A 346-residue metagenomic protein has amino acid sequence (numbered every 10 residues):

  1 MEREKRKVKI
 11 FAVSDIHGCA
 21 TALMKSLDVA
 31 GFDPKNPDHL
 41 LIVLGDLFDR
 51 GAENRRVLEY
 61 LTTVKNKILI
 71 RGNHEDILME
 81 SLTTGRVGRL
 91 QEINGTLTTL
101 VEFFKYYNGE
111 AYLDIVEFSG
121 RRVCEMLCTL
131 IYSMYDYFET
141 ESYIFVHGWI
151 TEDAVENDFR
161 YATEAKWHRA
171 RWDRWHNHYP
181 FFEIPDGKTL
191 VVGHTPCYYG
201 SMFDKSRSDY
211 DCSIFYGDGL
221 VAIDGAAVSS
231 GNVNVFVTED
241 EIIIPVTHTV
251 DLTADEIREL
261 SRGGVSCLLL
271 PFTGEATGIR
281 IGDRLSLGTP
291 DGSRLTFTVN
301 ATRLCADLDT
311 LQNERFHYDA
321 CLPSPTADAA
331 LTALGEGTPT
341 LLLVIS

Functional and structural regions predicted by a protein language model:
K9, V13, G18-I93: Core catalytic region of metal-dependent phosphoesterases/phosphodiesterases, especially metallo-beta-lactamase-like
D15, D46, L61, G72-N73 (+5 more regions): Divalent metal-coordination and catalytic microenvironments
H17-T21, D49-A52, D76-M79, E152-D153 (+2 more regions): Active-site environment of divalent metal-dependent phosphoester hydrolases
N54-D136, D173, N177: Active-site neighborhood of divalent metal-dependent phosphoester bond hydrolases
H176-V246: Conserved beta-sheet core of the metallophosphoesterase superfamily
H248-I281: Compositionally biased, charged N-terminal/linker segments
G282-P290: Short conserved beta-strand and strand-loop elements enriched in small hydrophobics with frequent Asp/Gly
N300-S346: Aromatic- and Lys/Arg-enriched surface recognition patch
